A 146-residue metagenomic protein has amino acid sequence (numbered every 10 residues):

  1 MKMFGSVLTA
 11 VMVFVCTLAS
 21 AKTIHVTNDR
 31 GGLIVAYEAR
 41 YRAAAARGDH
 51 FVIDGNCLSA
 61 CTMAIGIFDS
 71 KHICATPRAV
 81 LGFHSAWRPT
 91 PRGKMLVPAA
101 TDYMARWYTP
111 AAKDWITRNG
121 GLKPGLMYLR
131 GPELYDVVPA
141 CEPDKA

Functional and structural regions predicted by a protein language model:
M1-L8: Bacterial N-terminal signal peptides that target proteins for export
A10-V13: Conserved ABC ATPase "signature" C-loop
C16-L18: N-terminal signal peptide c-region/cleavage motif recognized by signal peptidases
K22-A79, S85-P89: Cleft-lining beta-strand/loop regions that shape enzyme active-site pockets
I24-H25, A39-V52, P91-A146: Charged, glycine-interspersed solvent-exposed loop segments at helix/strand-loop junctions that cap or gate access
A79-G82, T109-A111: Short, surface-exposed, polar/charged, turn-prone segments marking secondary-structure boundaries
